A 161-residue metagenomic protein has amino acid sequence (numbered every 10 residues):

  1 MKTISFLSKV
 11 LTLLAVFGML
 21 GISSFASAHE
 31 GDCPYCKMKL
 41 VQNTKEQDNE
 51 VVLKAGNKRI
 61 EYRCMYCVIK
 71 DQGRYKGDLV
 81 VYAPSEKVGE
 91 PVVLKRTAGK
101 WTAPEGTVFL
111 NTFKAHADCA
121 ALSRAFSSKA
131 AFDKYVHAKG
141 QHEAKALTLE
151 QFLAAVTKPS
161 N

Functional and structural regions predicted by a protein language model:
M1-L14, G18: Bacterial N-terminal signal peptides that target proteins for export
F6-K9, S24-A28: Compositionally biased regions
F17-F25: C-terminal segment of classical bacterial N-terminal signal peptides
F25-E61, M65-N161: Intrinsically disordered, low-complexity linkers and terminal regions that flank or interleave Cys/His-based
